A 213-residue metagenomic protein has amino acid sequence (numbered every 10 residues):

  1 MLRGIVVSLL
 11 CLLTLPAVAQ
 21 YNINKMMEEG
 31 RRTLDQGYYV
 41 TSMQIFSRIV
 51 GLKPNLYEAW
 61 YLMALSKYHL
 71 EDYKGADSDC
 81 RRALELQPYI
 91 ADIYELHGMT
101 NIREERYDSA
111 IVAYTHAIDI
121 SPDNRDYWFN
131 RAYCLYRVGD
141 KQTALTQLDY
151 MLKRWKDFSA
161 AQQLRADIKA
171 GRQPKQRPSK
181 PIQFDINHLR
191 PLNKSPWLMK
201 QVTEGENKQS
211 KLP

Functional and structural regions predicted by a protein language model:
N22-N24, Y57-E58, A91-D92, R125-D126 (+1 more regions): Helix-start (N-cap) detector for alpha-helical repeat units in TPR-like alpha-solenoids, especially tetratricopeptide
M27, L34-D35, Y61, Y68 (+3 more regions): Position-specific recognition of the canonical hydrophobic site in helix A of tetratricopeptide repeat
D35-Q36, H69-L70, R103-E104, R137-V138 (+2 more regions): Register position in tetratricopeptide repeats
T146, Y150-P213: Terminal, low-structured helical/coil segments at or just beyond the last alpha-helical repeat
